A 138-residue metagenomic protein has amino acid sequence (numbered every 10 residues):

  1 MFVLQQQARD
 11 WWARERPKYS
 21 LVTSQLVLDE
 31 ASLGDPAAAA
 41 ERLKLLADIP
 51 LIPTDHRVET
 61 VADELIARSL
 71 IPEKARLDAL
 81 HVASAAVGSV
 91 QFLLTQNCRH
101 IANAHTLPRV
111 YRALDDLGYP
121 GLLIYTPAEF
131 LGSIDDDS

Functional and structural regions predicted by a protein language model:
M1-T23, S32-L43, A67-E73, L107-V110 (+1 more regions): Short, well-structured N-terminal submotif of metal-dependent ribonuclease cores
F2-Q5, V87-S138: Acidic, PIN/NYN-like endoribonuclease modules and their adjacent C-terminal/linker elements
S20, D48-P50, G121-L123: Conserved beta-strand segments of alpha/beta enzyme cores
S24, T54, Y125-P127: Conserved beta-strand termini and adjacent loop/short-helix elements that scaffold enzyme active sites in alpha/beta
L26-E30, I49-L70: Acidic catalytic patch
V27, V58, L80-H81, R99-H100: Alpha-helix capping/helix-boundary segments
R76-F92: Acidic, metal-associated active-site segment
